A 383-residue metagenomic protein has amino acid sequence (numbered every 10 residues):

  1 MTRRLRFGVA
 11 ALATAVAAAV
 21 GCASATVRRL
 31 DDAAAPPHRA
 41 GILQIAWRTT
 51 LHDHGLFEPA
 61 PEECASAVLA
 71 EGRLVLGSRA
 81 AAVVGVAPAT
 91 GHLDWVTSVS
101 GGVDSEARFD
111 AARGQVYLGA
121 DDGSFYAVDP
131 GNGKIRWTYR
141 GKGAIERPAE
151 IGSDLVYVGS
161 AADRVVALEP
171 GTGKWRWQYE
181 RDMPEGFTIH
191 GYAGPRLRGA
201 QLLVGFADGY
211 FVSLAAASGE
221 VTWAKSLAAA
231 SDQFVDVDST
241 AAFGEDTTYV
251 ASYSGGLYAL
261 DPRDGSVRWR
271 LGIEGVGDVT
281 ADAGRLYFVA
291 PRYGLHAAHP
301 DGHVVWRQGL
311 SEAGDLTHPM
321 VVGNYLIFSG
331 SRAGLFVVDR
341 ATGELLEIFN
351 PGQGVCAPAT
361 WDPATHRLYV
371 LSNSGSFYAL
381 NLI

Functional and structural regions predicted by a protein language model:
T26-V68, L93-A112, I135-G152, W175-G199 (+4 more regions): Extracytoplasmic beta-rich repeat domains
S78-R79, A120-D121, S160-A161, F206-A207 (+5 more regions): Structural signature of WD-repeat beta-propellers
A87-T90, D129-N132, E169-G173, A215-G219 (+4 more regions): Short loop/turn segments that connect beta-strands within beta-propeller blades
V289-P291, H296, R307-V337: Loop/turn-rich, solvent-exposed surfaces of beta-rich toroidal or solenoidal domains
P351-I383: Blade-level signature of beta-propeller repeat domains, shared across WD40, Kelch, NHL, RCC1 and BNR/Asp-box propellers
